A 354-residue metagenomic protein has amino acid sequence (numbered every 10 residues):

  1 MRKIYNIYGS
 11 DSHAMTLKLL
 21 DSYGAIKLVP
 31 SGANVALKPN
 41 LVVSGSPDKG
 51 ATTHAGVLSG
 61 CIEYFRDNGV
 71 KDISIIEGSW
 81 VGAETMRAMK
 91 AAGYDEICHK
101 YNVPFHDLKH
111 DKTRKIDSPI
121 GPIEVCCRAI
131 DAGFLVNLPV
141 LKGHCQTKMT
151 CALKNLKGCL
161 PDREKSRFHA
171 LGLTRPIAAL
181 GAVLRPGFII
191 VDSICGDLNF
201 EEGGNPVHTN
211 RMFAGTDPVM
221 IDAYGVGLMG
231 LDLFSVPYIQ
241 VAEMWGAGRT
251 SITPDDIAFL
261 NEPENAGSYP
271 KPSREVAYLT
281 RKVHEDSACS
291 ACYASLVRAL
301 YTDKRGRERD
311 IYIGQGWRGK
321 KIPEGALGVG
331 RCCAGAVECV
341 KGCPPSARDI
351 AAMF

Functional and structural regions predicted by a protein language model:
M1-F354: N-terminal and secondary-structure boundary signal
